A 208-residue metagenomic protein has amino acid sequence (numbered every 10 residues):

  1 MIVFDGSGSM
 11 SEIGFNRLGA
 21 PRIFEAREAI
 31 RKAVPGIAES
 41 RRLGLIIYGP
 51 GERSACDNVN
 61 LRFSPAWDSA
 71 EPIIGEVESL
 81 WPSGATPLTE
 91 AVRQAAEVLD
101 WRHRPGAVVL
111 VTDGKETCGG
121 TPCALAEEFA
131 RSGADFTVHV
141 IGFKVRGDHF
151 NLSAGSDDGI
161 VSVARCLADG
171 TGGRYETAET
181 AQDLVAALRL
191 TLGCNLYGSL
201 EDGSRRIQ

Functional and structural regions predicted by a protein language model:
M1, E28-A29, A38-S40, H103-P105 (+2 more regions): Extracytoplasmic
M1-L18, D113: MIDAS-like acidic motif and immediate structural context at the N-terminus of von Willebrand factor A/I domains
D5-S7, A26, L45, A95 (+4 more regions): DG-centered beta-turn motif at the end of beta-strands
G6-M10, G49-S54, P82-A85, G114-T117 (+3 more regions): Solvent-exposed loop/turn segments at secondary-structure junctions within structured extracellular/periplasmic domains
M10-L43, F63-S69: …and closely analogous acidic/polar surface helices at protein-protein or active-site interfaces in A-domain-like
I13, S40-E78, R93-R102, G119-G120 (+1 more regions): Short beta-strand-loop
S79-L80, K115-G170, A178: VWA/integrin I-like adhesion module and closely mimicked acidic/polar interface patches used
D169, Y175-Q208: C-terminal "exit" segments of structured domains
